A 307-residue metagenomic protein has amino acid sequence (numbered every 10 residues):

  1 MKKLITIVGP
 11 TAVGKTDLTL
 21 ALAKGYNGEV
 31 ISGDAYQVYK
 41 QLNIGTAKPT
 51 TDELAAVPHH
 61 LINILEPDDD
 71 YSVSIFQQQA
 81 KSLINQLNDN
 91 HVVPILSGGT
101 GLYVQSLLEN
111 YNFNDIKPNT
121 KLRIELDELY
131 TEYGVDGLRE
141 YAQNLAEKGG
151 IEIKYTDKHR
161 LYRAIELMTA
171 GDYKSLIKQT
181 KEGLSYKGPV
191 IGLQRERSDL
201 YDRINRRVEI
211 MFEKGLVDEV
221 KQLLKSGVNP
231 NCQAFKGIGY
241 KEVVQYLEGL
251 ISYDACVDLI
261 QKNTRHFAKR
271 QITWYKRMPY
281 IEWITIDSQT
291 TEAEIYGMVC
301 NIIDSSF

Functional and structural regions predicted by a protein language model:
M1-F307: Phosphate/pyrophosphate-binding catalytic cores of soluble transferases and nucleic-acid-acting enzymes
